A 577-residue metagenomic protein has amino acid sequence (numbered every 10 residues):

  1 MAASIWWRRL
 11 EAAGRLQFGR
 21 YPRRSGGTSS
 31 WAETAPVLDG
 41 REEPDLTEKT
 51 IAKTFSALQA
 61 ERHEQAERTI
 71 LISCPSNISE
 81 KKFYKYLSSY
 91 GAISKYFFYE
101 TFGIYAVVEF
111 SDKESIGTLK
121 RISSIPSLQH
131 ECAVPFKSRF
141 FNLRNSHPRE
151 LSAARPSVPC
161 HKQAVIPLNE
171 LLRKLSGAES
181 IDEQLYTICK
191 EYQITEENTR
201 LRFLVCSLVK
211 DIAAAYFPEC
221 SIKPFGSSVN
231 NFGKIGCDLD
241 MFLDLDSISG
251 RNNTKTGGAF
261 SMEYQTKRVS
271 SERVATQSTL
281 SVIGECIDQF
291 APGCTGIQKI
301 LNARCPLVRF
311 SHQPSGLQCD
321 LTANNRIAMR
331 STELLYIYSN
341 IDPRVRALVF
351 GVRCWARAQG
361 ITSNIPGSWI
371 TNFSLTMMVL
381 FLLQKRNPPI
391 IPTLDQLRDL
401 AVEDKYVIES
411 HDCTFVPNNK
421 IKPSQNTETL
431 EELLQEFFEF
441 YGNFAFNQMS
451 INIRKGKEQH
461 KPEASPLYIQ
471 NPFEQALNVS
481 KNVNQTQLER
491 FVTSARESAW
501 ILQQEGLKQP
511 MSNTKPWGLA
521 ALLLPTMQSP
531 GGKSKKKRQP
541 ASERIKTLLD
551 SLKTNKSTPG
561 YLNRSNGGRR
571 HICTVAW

Functional and structural regions predicted by a protein language model:
A2-G236, L245-S278, R330: N-terminal regions immediately upstream of nucleotidyltransferase
S73, Y84-S88, G117-S124, L168 (+15 more regions): Amphipathic alpha-helical interaction motifs in eukaryotic regulatory proteins
C74-I78, L87-G91, F97-F102, E109-E114 (+29 more regions): Residues that form ligand- and interface-recognition hot spots within folded domains
K81-K82, S94-F98, G117-T118, H130-V134 (+12 more regions): Short, flexible/disordered secondary-structure transition segments
T199, F203, P366-W369, T427: Conserved phosphate/pyrophosphate-binding and hydrolysis machinery centered on Walker-type P-loop NTPases, extending
T256, S261-I327, A358, P366: Conserved catalytic core of two-metal-ion nucleotidyltransferases
T332-T371: Basic, alpha-helical interaction scaffolds
F381-W577: Pol beta-like nucleotidyltransferase catalytic core
